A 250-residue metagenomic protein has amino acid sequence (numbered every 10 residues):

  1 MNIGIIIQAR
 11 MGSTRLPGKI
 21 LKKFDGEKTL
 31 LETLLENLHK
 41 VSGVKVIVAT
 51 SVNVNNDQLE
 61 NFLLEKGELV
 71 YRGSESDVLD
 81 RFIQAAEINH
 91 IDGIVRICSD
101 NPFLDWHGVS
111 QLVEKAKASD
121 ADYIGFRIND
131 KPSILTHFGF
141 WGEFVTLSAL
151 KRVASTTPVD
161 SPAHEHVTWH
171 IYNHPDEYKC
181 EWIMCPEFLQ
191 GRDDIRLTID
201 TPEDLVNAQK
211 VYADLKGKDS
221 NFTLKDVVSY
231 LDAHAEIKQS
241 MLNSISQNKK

Functional and structural regions predicted by a protein language model:
M1-P17: N-terminal nucleotide-binding beta1-loop-alpha1 segment
N2-I7, L31, K45-V48: Hydrophobic targeting segments
I20-D25: Short glycine-enriched, charge-decorated loop/helix-capping segments at active-site entrances that position
T29-V46, E65-K66: A short, N-terminal amphipathic alpha-helix
N53-S119: Short phosphate-binding loop-to-helix
L104-I195, K210, D226, D232-K250: Conserved core of the sugar-phosphate nucleotidyltransferase
T201: Short, conserved phosphate/pyrophosphate- and ester-handling motifs at nucleotide-, phospho-/glycolipid
V206-D214: Short active-site loop/helix that positions an aromatic residue
